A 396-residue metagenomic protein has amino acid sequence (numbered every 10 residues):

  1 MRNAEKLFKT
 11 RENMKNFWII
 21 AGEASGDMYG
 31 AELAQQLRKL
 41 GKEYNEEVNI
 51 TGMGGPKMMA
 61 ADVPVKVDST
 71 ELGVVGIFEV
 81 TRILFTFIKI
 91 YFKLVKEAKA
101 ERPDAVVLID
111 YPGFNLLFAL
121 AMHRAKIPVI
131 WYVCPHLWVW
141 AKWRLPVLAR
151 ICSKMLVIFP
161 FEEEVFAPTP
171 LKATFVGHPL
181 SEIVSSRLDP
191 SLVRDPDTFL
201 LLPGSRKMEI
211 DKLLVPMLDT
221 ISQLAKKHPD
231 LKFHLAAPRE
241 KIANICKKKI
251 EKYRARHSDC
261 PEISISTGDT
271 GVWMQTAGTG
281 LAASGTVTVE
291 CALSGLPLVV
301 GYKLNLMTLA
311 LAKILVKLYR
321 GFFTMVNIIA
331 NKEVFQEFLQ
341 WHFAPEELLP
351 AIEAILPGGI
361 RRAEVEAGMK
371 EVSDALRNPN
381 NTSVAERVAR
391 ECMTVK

Functional and structural regions predicted by a protein language model:
E5-K396: Nucleotide-activated sugar donor-binding and catalytic core shared by glycosyltransferases and related lipid-linked
